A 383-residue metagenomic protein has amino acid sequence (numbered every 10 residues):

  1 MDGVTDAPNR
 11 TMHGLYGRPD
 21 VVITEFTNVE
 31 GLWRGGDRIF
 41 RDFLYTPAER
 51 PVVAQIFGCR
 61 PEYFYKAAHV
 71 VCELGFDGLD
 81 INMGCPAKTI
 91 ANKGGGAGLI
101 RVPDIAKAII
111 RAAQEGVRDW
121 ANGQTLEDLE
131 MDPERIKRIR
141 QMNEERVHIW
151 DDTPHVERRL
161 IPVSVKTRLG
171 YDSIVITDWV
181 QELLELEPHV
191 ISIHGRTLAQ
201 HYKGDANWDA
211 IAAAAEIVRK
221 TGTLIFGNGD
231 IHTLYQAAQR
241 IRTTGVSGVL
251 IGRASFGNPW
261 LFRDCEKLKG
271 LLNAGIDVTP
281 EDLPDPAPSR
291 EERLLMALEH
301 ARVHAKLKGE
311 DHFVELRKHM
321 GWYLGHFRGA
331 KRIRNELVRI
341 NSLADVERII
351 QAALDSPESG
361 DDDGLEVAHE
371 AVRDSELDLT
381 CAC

Functional and structural regions predicted by a protein language model:
M1, T27-V29, F57-C59, G84-P86 (+4 more regions): Active-site beta-loop-alpha junctions enriched in small/polar residues
D2, P8, D104-R159, I176-V190 (+4 more regions): Alpha/beta catalytic cores of nucleotide-metabolism and tRNA/nucleoside-modifying enzymes
G3-L74: Glycine-rich, positively charged N-terminal anion/phosphate-binding segment
R10-M12, Y63-L79, I176-E185, R242: Short amphipathic alpha-helices and their capping/turn segments at secondary-structure boundaries
V22-T24, V52-I56, L79, V163-T167 (+3 more regions): Hydrophobic faces of well-ordered beta-strands that scaffold small-molecule active sites in alpha/beta enzyme cores
E30-V53, C85, N92-K93, D151-S164: N-terminal small/glycine-rich loop or linker at the start of catalytic domains across soluble metabolic enzymes
P51-H155, L169-D172: Active-site beta->alpha loop and helix N-cap motifs at the rims of alpha/beta catalytic domains
T89-K93, T197-Y202: A short acidic, helix-capping loop that chelates divalent metal ions and anchors anionic groups
